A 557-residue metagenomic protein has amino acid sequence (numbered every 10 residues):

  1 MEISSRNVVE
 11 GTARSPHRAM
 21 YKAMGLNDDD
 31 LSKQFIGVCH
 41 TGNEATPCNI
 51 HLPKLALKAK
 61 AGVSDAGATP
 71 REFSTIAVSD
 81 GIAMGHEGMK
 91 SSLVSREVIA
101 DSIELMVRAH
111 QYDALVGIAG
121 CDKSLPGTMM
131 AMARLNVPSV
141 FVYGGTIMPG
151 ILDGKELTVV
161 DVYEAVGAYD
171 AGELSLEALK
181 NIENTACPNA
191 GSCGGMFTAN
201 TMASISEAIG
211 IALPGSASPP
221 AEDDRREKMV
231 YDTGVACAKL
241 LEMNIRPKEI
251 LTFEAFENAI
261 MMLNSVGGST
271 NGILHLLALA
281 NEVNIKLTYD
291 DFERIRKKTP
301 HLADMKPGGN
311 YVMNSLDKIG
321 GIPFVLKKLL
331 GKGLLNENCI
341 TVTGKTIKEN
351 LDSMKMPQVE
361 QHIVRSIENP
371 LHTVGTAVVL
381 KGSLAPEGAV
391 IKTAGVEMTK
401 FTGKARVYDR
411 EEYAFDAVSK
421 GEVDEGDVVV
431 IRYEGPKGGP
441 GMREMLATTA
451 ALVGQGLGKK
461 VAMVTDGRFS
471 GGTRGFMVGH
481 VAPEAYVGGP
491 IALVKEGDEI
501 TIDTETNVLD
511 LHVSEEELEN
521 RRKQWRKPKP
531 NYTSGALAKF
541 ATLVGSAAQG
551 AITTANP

Functional and structural regions predicted by a protein language model:
M1-E44, C48-I50, L55-I76, G81-I82 (+5 more regions): Catalytic or ion-coupling anion/metal-binding cores of large enzyme and transporter domains
V63, S102-M106: Glycine-rich, N-terminal phosphate-binding loop and its surrounding beta-alpha-beta segment
S92-D101: Glycine-rich, highly charged phosphate/nucleotide-binding loops
M106-T128, V140-G144: A short, small-residue-rich loop immediately preceding and capping a beta-strand
